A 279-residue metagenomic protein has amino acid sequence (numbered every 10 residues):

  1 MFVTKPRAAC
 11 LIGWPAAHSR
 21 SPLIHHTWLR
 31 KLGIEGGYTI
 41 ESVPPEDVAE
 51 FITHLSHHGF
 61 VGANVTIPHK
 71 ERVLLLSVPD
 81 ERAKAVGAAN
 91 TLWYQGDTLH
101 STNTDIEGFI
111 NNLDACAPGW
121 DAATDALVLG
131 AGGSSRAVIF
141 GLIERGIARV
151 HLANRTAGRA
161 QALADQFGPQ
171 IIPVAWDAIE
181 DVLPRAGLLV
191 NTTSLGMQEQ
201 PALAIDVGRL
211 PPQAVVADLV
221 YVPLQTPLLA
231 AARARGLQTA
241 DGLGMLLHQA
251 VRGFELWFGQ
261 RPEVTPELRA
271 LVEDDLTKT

Functional and structural regions predicted by a protein language model:
F2-P118, P223: Phosphate/diphosphate ligand-binding glycine-rich loop within oxidoreductases
F2-V3, D121-A122, E144-G146, I205-A214: Short, conserved loop/helix-junction motifs that constitute active-site signature segments in enzyme catalytic cores
G13, N103, L113, A117 (+2 more regions): Glycine-rich adenosine-cofactor-binding loop
A123, V215, L219-T279: Adenosine-phosphate binding glycine-rich loop
E144-R149, A234-Q238: Conserved S-adenosyl-L-methionine
R145-F167: NAD(P)-binding Rossmann-fold cofactor-contacting core
P169-T239: Rossmann-like adenosine-cofactor binding region
